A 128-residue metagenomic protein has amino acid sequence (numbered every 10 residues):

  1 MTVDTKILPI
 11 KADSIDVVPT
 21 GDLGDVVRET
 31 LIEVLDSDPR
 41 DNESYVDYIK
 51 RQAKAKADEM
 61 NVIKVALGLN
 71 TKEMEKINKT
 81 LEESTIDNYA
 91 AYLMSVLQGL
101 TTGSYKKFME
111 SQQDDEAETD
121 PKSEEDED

Functional and structural regions predicted by a protein language model:
M1-K11: Short, intrinsically disordered N-terminal pre-domain segments
I15-V18, D22-D128: Short, surface-exposed, charged amphipathic helix/loop patches that serve as local interaction elements
